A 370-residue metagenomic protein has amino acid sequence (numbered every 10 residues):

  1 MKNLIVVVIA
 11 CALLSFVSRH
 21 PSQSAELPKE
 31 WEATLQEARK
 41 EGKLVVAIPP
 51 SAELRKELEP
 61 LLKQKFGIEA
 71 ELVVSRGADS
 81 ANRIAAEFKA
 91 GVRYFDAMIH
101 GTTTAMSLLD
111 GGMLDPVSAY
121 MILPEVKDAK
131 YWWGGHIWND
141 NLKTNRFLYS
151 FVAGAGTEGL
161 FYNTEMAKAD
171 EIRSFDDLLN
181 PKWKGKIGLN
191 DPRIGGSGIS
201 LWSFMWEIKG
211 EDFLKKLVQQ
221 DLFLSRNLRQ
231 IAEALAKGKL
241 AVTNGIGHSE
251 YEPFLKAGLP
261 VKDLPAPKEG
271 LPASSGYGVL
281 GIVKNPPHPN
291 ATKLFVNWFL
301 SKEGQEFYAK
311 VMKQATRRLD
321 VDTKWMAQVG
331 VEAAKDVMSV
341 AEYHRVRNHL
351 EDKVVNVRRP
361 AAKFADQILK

Functional and structural regions predicted by a protein language model:
V6-F16: Bacterial N-terminal signal peptides
S22-S24: Boundary at the C-terminal end of the N-terminal hydrophobic targeting segment
L27, V337-K370: Conserved C-terminal helix/tail region of periplasmic/extracytoplasmic solute-binding proteins
P28-R39, K43-E69: Short, polar/charged alpha-helical segment
V45-E59, E71-A85, R93-A232, A236 (+1 more regions): Extracytoplasmic ligand-binding site segments that recognize negatively charged/polar headgroups
T104-S107, V242-K262: A ligand-binding cleft/hinge motif common to bilobed small-molecule-binding domains
L214-V218, F223-S225, G258-P286: Periplasmic-binding protein-like
G278-R345: Mature extracytoplasmic/periplasmic domains
